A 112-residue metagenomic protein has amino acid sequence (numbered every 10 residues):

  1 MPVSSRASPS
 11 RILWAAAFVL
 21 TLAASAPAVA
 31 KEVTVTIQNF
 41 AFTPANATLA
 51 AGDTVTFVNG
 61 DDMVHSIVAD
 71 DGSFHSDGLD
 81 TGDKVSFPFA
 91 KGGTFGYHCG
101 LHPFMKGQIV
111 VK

Functional and structural regions predicted by a protein language model:
P2-R11, A15-L20, S25-K112: Extracytoplasmic copper-binding redox domains, predominantly the cupredoxin/blue-copper superfamily
